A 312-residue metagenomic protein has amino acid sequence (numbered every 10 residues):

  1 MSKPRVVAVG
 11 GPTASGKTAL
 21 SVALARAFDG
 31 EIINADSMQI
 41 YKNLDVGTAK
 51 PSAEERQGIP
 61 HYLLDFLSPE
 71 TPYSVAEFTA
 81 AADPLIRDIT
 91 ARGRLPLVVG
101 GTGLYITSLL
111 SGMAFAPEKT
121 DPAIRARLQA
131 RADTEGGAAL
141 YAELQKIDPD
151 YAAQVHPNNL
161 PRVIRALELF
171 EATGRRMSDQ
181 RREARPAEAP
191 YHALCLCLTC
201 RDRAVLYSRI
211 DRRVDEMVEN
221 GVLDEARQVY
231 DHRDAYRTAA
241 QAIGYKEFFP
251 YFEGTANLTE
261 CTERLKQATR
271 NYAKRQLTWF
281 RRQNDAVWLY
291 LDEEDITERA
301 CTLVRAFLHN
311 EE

Functional and structural regions predicted by a protein language model:
M1-E312: Phosphate/pyrophosphate-binding catalytic cores of soluble transferases and nucleic-acid-acting enzymes
